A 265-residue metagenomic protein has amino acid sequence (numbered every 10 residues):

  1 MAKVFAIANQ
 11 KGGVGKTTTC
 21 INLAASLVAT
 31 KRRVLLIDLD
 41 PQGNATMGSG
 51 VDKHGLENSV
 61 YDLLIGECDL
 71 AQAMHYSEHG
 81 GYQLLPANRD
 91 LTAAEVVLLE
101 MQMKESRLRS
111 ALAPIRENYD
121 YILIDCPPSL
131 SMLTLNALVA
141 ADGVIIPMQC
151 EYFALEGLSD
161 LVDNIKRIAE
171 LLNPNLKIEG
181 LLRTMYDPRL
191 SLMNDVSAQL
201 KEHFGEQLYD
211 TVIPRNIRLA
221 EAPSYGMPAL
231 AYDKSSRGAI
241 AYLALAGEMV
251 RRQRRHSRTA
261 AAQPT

Functional and structural regions predicted by a protein language model:
M1-T265: P-loop NTP-binding core
